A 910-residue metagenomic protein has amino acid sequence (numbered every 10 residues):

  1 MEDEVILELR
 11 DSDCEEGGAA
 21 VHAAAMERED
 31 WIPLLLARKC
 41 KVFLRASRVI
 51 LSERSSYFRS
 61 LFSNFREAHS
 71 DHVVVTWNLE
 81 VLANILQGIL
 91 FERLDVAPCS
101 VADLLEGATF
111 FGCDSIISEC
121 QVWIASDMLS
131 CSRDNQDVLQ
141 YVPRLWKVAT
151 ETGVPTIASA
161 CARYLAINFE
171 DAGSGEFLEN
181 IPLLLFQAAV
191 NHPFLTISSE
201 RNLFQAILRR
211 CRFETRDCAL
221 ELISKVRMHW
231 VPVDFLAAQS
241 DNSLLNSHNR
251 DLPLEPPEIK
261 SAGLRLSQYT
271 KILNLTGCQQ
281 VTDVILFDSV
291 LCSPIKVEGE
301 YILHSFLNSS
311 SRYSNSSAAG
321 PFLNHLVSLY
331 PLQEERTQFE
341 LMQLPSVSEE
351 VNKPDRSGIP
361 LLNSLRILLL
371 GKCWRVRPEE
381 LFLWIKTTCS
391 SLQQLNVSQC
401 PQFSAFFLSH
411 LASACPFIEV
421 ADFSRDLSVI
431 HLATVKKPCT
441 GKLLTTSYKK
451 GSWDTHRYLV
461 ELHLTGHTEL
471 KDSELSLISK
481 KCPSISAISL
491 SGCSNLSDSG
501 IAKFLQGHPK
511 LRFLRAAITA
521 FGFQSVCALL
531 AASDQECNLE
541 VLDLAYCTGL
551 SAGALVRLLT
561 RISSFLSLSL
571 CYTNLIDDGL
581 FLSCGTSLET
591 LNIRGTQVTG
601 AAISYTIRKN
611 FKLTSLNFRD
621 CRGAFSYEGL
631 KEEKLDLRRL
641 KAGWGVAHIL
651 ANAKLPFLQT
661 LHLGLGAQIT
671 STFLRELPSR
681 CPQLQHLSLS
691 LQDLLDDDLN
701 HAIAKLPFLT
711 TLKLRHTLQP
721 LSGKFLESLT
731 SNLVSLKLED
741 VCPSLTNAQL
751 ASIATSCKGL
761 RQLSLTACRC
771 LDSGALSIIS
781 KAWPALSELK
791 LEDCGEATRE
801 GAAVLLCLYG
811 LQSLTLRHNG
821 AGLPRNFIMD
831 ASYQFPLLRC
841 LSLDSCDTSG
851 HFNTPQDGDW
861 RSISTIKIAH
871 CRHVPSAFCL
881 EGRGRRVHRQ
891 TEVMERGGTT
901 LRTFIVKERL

Functional and structural regions predicted by a protein language model:
M1-R48, Q87-C99, E151: N-terminal BTB/POZ boundary and linker segment
R10, I32-K41, F62-N64, V73 (+14 more regions): Beta-strand elements of modular eukaryotic interaction domains
L44, L82-A83, L90, V96-R366 (+11 more regions): Alpha-helical scaffold in the C-terminal half of BTB/POZ domains and their immediate C-terminal extension
I50-F62: Short active-site loop/helix that positions an aromatic residue
N64-T76, R133-V138: Interdomain boundary/hinge elements
T76-I85: Eukaryotic helix-linker segments that join adjacent hydrophobic helices
Q268-T270, L275-T276, D283-V284, V290-L365 (+10 more regions): C-terminal capping region of solenoid repeat domains
